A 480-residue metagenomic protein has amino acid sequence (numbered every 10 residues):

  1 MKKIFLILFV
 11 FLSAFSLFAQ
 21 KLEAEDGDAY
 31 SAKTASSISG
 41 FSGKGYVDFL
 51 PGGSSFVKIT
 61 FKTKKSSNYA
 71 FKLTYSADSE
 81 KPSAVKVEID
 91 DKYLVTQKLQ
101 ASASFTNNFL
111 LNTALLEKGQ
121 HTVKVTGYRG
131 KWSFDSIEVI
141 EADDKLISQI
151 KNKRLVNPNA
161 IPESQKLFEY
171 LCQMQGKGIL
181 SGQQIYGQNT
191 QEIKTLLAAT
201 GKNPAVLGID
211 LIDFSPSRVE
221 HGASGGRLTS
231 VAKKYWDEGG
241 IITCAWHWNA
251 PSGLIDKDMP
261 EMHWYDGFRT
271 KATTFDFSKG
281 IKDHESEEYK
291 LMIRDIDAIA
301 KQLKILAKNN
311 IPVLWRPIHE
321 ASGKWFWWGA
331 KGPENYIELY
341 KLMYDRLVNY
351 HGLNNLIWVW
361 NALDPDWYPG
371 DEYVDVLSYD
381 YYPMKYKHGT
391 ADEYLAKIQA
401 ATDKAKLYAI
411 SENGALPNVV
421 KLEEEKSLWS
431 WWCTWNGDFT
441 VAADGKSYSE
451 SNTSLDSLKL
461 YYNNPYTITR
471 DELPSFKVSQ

Functional and structural regions predicted by a protein language model:
M1-Q20: Bacterial Sec-dependent N-terminal signal peptides
Q20-S164: Extracytoplasmic
I140-I209, H221-G222, K477: N-terminal module-boundary/linker segments of secreted carbohydrate-active enzymes
Q183-Q184, R316-P317, Y340, Y344-P365 (+1 more regions): Aromatic-lined carbohydrate-recognition surfaces of secreted/lumenal glycan-active proteins
E192-P216, L228-S230, D237-T243: Catalytic domains of carbohydrate-active enzymes, especially glycoside hydrolases
L228-L339, L353: Substrate-binding cleft of extracellular glycoside hydrolase catalytic domains
D364-K387, W435: Aromatic- and acid-rich polysaccharide-binding/catalytic face of secreted or lumenal carbohydrate-active enzymes
K406-Q480: Substrate-binding cleft of secreted/luminal carbohydrate-active enzymes
